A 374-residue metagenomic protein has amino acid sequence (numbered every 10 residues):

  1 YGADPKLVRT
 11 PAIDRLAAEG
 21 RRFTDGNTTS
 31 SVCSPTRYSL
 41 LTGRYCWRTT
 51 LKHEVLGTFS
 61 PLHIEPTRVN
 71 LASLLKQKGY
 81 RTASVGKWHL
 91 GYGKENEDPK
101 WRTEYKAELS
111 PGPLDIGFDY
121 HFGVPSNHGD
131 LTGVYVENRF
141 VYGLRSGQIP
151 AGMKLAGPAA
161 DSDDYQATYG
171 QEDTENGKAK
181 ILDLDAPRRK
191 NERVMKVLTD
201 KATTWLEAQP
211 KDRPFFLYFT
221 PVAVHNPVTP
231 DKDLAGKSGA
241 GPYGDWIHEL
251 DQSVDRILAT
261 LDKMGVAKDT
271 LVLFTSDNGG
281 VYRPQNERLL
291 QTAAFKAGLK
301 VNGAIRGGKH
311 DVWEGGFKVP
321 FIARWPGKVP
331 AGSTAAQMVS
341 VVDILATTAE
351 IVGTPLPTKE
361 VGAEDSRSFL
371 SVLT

Functional and structural regions predicted by a protein language model:
Y1-T374: Formylglycine-dependent sulfatase
